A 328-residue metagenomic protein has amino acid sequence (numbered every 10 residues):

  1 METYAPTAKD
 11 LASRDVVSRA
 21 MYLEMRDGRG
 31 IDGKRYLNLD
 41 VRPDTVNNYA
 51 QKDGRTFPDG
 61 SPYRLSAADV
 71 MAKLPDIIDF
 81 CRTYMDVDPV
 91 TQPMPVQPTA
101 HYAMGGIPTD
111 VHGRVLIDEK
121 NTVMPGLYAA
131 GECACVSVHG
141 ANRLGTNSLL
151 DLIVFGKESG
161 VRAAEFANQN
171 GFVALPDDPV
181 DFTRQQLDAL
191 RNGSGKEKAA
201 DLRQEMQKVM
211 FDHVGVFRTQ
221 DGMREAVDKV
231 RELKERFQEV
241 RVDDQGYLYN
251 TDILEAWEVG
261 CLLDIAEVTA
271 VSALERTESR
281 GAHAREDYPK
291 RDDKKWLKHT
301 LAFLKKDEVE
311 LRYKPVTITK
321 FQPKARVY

Functional and structural regions predicted by a protein language model:
M1-P95, N168: An anion/pyrophosphate-binding glycine-rich loop and adjacent beta-alpha core in soluble alpha-beta enzymes
D32-Y36, D88-M94, N168-D178, V240-Y249 (+1 more regions): Flexible, glycine/charged-enriched surface loops at secondary-structure junctions
R42, P95-A103, F172-L190, A282-K294: A glycine-rich phosphate-binding loop feature that marks nucleotide/adenosyl-phosphate handling sites
T83-P125: FAD/FMN-dependent oxidoreductases across multiple families
D118-R143: Short FAD-binding loop at a beta-strand-to-alpha-helix junction that anchors the flavin cofactor in diverse
S148-F166: An active-site-proximal "capping" alpha-helix that borders the catalytic cofactor pocket
F166-Y249: Long, amphipathic alpha-helical stalk/connector segments used for oligomerization, subunit docking, or mechanical
R236-Y328: C-terminal amphipathic alpha-helical interaction region
